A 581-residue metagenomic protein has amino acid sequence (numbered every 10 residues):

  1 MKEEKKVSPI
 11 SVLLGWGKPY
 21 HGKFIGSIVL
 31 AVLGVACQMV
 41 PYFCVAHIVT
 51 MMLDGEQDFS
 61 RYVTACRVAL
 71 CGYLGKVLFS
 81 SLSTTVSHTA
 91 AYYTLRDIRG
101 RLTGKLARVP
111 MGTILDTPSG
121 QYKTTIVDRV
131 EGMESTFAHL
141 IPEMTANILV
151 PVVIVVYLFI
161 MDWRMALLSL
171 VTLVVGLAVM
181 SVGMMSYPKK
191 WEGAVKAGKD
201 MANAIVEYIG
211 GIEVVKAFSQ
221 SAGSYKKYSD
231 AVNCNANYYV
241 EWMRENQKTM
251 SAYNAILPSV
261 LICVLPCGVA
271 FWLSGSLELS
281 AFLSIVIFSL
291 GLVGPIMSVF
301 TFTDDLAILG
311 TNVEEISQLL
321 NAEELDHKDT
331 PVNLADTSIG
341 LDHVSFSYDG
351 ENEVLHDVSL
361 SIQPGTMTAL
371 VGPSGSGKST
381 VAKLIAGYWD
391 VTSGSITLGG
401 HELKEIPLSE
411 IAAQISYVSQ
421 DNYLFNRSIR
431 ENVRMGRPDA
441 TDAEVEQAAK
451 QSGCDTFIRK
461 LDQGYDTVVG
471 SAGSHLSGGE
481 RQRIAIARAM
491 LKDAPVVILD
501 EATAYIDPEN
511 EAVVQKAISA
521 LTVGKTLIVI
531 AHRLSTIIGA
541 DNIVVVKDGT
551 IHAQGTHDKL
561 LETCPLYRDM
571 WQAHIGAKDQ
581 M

Functional and structural regions predicted by a protein language model:
M1-Q38, L53, Q57-A65, S83 (+10 more regions): Membrane-integrated ABC transporters
K2-K5, Y92, G100-V130, A204-K227 (+5 more regions): Short intracellular "coupling" helices and adjacent cytoplasmic loop segments at the cytosolic face of multi-pass
K6, Q38-A46, T50, G72-L115 (+13 more regions): Juxtamembrane helix-loop junctions of ABC transporter transmembrane domains
L14-G22, M111-G112, D128-F137, I141 (+7 more regions): An intracellular "coupling" helix at the cytosolic face of ABC transporter transmembrane type-1 domains
P19, K23-G34, A65, A69 (+4 more regions): Transmembrane helices of ABC transporter permease
G22-F43, A65, A69, S87 (+4 more regions): Alpha-helical segments in transporter systems
Q220, R244, L292-L319: Cytosolic ends of transmembrane helices, especially the final helix of ABC transmembrane type-1 domains
A335-M581: ABC-type nucleotide-binding domain
